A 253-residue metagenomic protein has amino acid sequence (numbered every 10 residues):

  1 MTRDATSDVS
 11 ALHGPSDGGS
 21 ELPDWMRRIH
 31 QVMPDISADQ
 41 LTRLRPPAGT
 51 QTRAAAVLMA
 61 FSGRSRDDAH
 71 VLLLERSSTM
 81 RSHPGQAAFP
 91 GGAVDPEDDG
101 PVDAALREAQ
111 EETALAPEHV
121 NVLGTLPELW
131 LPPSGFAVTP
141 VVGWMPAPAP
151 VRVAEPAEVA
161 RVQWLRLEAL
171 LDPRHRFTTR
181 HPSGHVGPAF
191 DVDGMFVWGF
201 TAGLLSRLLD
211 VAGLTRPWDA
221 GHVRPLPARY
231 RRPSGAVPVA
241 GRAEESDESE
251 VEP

Functional and structural regions predicted by a protein language model:
M1-A88, A93-E111, L115-P148, V159 (+3 more regions): N-terminal leader/linker segments that precede catalytic domains of diphosphate-processing enzymes
V151-A154: Short, solvent-exposed recognition segments
W164-F177: A mid-sequence, solvent-exposed acidic-amphipathic segment
G184: Short acidic (Asp/Glu) and glycine-rich catalytic loops that position anionic groups and cofactors
